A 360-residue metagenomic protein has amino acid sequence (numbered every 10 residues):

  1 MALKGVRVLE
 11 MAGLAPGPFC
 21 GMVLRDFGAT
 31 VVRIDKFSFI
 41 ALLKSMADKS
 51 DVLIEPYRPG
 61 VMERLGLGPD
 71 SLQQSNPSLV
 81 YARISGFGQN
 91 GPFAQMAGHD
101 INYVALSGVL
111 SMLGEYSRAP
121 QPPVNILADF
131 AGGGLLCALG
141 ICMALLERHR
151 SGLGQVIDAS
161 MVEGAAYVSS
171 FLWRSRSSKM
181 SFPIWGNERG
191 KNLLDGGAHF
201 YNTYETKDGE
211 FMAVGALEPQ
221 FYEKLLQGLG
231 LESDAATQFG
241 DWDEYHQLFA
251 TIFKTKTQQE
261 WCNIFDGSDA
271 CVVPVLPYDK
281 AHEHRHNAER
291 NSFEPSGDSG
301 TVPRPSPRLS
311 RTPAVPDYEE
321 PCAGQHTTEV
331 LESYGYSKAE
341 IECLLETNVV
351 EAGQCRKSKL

Functional and structural regions predicted by a protein language model:
M1-R150, E188, Q259, C322 (+1 more regions): N-terminal helix-loop segment corresponding to the beta1-alpha1 unit of nucleotide/adenylate-binding folds
M1-R7, E205-K207, E244, Y278-L360: Terminal low-complexity tails and localization/encapsulation signals of metabolic enzymes
S38-S45, Y103-S111, Y222-E223, S299-P316 (+1 more regions): Redox-cofactor-proximal catalytic regions of oxidoreductases
K49-E55, D208-G209, L309-R311: Short, surface-exposed connector motifs at secondary-structure boundaries
G98, A198-H199, R304: Short beta-strand-initiation
L106-N263, N291-D298: Acidic, glycine-rich segments within the central catalytic cores of soluble metabolic enzymes that bind/position
N263-D269, P274, L345, G353-Q354: Conserved, function-defining micro-sites of small-solute handling proteins
